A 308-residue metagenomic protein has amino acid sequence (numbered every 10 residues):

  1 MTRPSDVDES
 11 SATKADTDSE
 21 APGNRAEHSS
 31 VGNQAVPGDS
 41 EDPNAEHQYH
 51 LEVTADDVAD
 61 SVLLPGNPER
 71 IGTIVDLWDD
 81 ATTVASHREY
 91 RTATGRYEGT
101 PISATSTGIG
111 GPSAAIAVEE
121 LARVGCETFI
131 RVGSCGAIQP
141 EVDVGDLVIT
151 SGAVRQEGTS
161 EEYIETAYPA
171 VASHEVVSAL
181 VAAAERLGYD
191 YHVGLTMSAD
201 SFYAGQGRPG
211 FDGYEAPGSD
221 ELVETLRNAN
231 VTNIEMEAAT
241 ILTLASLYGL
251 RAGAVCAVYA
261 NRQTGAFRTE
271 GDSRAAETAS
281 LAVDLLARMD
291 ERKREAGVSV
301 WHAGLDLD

Functional and structural regions predicted by a protein language model:
T2-D8, D18-A179: Metabolite-binding pocket within alpha/beta catalytic cores that recognizes anionic/polar moieties
L63-L64, P68-I71, T107-A114, P169 (+7 more regions): Generic structural signal for well-ordered, non-membrane alpha-helical segments in soluble metabolic enzymes
A81-S86, G188-L195, R288-W301: Flexible, glycine/charged-enriched surface loops at secondary-structure junctions
V132, Y248-R262: Glycine-rich phosphate/pyrophosphate-binding loops and their adjacent beta-strand/loop elements at enzyme active sites
V171-N230: Active-site rim beta-loop-alpha module in soluble metabolic enzymes
A179-L187, L244, T278-L285, M289: Generic non-transmembrane alpha-helical segments
D220-G253: A C-terminal functional module that forms or caps the active site or interfaces directly with catalytic machinery
N261-D308: His/Asp/Glu-rich mid-to-C-terminal helical/loop segments that flank catalytic regions of hydrolases
